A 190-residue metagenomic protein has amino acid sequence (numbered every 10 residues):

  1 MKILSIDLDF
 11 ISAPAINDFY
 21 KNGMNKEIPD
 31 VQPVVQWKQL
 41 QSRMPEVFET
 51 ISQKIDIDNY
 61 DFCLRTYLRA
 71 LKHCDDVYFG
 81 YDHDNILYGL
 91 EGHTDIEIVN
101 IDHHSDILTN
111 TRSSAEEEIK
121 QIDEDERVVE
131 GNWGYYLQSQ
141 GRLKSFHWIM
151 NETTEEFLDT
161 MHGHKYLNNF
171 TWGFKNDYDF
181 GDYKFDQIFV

Functional and structural regions predicted by a protein language model:
K2-V190: Conserved alpha-helical scaffold segments that buttress catalytic/binding sites
